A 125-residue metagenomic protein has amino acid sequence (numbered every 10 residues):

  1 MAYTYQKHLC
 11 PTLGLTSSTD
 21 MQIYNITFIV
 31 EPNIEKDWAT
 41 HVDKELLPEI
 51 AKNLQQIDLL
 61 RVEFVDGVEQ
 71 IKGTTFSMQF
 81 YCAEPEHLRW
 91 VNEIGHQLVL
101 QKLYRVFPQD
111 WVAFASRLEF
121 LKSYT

Functional and structural regions predicted by a protein language model:
M1, S18-D20, A39, L88: Low-complexity, intrinsically disordered short peptide segments enriched in small/polar/basic residues
Y3-L9, G14-D20, L59-T74, Q101-T125: Glycine-rich beta-strand-turn "strand-cap" elements at beta-sheet edges
C10, I29-I34: Short N-terminal leader segment in a subset of presequences, especially plant chloroplast and some mitochondrial
Q22-I29, V62-G95: Short, well-ordered beta-strand segments in beta-rich or mixed alpha/beta enzyme and ligand-binding folds
I34-V62, L100-Q101: Short amphipathic alpha-helical segments
N53-I57, Y81-S116: An amphipathic, aromatic/His-enriched active-site/gating alpha helix that lines ligand/cofactor pockets
